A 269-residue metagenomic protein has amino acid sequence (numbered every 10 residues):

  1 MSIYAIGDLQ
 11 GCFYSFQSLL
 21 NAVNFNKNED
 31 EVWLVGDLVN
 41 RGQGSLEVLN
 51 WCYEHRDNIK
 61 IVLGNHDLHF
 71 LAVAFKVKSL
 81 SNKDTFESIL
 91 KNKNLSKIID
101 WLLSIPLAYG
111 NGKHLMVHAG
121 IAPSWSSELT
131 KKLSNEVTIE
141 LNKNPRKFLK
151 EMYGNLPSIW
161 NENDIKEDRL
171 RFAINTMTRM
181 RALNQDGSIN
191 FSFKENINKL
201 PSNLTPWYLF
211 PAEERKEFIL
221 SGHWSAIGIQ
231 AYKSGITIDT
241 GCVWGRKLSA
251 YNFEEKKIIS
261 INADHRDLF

Functional and structural regions predicted by a protein language model:
M1-W51, L68: N-terminal active-site segment of His-dependent metallophosphoesterases
S2-Q10, H114-G120, T237-I238: Active-site-proximal beta-strand elements of phosphoester/diester hydrolases
I3, D30, I59, H114 (+2 more regions): Short, conserved active-site loop motifs that form the nucleotide-linked donor/cofactor pocket
I6-G7, W33-G36, I61-G64, I219-G222 (+2 more regions): Active-site neighborhood of phospho(di)ester-bond hydrolases with catalytic His/Asp-centered motifs
Q10-Y14, N40-G42, H66-A72, S124 (+2 more regions): Active-site environment of divalent metal-dependent phosphoester hydrolases
V23-N28, N111, E213-R215: Glycine-rich phosphate-binding loop signature in dinucleotide/nucleotide-binding domains
L46-L49, E54-E167: Active-site neighborhood of divalent metal-dependent phosphoester bond hydrolases
K131-F269: Acidic, His/Gly-rich catalytic cores of divalent-metal-dependent hydrolytic chemistry
